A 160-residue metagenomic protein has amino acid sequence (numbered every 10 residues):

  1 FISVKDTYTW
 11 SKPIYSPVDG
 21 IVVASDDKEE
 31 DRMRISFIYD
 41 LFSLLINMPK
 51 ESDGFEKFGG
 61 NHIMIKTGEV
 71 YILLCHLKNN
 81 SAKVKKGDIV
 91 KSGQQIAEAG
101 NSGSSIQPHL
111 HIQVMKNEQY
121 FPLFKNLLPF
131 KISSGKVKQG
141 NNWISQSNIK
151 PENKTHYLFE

Functional and structural regions predicted by a protein language model:
F1-K28, K136-E160: Polar/charged, compositionally biased leader and regulatory segments
Y8-W10, F58-G59, A82-K83: Short, small/polar residue-rich loop motifs at catalytic or cofactor-binding pockets
I14-S25, K83-E98: Short, well-structured beta-strand-loop connectors
I21-K78: Zn2+-dependent peptidoglycan hydrolase active-site motif and core
A24, H76-N79, E98-N101, K116: A residue-level detector for short acidic-glycine micro-motifs
D27-E30, Q95-S105: Short, charged beta-turn/beta-strand-edge "cap" motif at the junction between a beta-strand and an adjacent loop
S36-L45, H109-Y120: Short, compositionally biased
P49, D53, A82, D88 (+1 more regions): Acidic, glycine-rich catalytic/binding loops that coordinate metals and/or anionic ligands
